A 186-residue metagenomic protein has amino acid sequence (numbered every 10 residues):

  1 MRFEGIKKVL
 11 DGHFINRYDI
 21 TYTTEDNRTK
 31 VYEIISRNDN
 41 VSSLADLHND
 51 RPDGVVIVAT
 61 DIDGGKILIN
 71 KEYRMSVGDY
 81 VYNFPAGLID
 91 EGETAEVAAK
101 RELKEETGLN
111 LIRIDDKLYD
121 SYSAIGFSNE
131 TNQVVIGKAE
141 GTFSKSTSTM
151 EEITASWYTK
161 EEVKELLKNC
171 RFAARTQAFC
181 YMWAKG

Functional and structural regions predicted by a protein language model:
M1-K8, I15: A short, amphipathic edge element
K8-H13, T24-E25, A45-D50, S121-T131: Acidic pyrophosphate-coordinating catalytic loop
I15-V56, D63: Acidic, metal-coordinating catalytic segment for phosphate/diphosphate chemistry, firing primarily on the Nudix
E25-D26, D61-G64, Y73, K138-T142 (+1 more regions): Short loop segments at secondary-structure junctions
L44, R51-V58, D63-R101: Conserved Nudix-box catalytic region and its N-terminal flanking loop in Nudix hydrolases and closely related
D53-V56, G87-R175: Unchanged
T176-G186: Short, amphipathic C-terminal "tail helix"
